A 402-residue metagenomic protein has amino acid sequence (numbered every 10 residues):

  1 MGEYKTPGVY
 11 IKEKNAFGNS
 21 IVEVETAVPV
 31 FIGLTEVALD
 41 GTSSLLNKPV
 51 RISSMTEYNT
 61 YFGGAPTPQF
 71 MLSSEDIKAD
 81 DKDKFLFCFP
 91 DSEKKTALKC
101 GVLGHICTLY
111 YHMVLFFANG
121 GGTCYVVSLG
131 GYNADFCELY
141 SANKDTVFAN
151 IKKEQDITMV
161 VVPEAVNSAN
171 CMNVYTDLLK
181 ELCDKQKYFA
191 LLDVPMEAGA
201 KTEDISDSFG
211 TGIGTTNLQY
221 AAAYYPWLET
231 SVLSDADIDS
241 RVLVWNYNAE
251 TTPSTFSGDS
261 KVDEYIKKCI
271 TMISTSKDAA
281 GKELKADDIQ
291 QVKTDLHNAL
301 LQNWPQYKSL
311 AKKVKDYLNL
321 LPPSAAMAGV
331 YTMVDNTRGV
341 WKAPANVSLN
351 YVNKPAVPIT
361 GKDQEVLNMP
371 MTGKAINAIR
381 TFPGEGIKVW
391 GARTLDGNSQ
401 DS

Functional and structural regions predicted by a protein language model:
M1-S402: Surface-exposed assembly/interface segments
